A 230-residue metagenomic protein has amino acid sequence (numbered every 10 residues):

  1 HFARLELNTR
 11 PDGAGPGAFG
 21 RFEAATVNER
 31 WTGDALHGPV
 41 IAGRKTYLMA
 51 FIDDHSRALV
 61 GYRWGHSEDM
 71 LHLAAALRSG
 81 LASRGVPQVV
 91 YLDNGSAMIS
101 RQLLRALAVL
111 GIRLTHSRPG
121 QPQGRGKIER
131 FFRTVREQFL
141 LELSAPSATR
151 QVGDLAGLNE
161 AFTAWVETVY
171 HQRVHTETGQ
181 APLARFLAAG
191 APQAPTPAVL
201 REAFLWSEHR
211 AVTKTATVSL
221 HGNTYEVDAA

Functional and structural regions predicted by a protein language model:
H1-G33, G38-P39, P122, L187: Basic, flexible linker segments flanking DNA-binding modules in nucleic acid-interacting mobile-element proteins
L5-T9, L81-R84, G111-L114, V135 (+2 more regions): A generic secondary-structure signal for well-formed alpha-helical elements
R30-A82, V86-A97, S117-P119: A short, conserved beta-strand element enriched in hydrophobic/aromatic residues
V90-V109, L114-L140, G153-N159: RNase H-like two-metal-ion nuclease catalytic core shared by retroviral integrases and related mobile-element nucleases
L140-L158, G222-A229: Short, solvent-exposed helix-loop connector elements
D154-Y170: A conserved active-site cap/scaffold subdomain adjacent to cofactor or substrate pockets
V166-A230: C-terminal, beta-rich DNA-binding module of retroviral/retroelements integrases
